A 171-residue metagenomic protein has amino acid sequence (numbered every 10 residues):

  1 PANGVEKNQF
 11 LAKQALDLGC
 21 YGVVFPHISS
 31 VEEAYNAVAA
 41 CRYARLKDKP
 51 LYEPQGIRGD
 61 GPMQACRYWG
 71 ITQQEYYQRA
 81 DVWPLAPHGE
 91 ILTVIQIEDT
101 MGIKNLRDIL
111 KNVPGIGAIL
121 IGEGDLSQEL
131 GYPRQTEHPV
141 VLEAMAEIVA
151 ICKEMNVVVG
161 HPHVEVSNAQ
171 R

Functional and structural regions predicted by a protein language model:
P1-R171: Expand to "…catalyze enediolate/carbanion chemistry for C-C bond making/breaking, isomerization, decarboxylation
